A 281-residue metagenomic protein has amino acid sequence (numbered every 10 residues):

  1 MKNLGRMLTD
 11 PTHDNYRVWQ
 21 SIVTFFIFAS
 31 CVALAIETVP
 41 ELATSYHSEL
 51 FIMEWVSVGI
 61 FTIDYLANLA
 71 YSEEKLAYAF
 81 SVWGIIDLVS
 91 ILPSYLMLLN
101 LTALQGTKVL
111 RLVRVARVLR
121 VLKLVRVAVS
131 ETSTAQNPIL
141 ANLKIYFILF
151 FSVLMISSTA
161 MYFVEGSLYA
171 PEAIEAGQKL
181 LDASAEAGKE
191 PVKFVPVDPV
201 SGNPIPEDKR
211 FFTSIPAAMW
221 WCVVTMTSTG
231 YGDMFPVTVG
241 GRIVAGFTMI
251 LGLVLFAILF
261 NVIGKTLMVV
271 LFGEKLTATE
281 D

Functional and structural regions predicted by a protein language model:
M1-T12: Short, Lys/Arg-rich, polar N-terminal cytosolic tail immediately upstream of the first transmembrane signal-anchor
M7, T38-H47, G166-P171, V237: Membrane-interface helix termini and inter-helical loops of multi-pass transporters
D10-I36, I86, I91-L101, V118-F212 (+3 more regions): Pore-domain transmembrane helices of cation channels
F26-S30, D87-L88, A103-G106, I205-L276: Pore domain of cation channels
A35-L42, Y65-S72, L76, Y95-L98 (+3 more regions): Transmembrane helix-loop junctions and nearby membrane-interface residues
S45-T132, Q136: Voltage-sensing domain
V58, A67, S152, L251-L259: Hydrophobic alpha-helical membrane-associated segments
A176-A183, V270-D281: Short, highly charged, low-complexity non-transmembrane loops/tails of multi-pass membrane proteins
